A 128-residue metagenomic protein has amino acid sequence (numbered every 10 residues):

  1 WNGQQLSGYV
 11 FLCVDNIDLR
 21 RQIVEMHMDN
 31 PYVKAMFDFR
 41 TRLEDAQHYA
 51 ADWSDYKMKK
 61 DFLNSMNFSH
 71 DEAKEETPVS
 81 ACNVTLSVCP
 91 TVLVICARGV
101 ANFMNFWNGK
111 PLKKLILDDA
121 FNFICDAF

Functional and structural regions predicted by a protein language model:
W1-N2: S-adenosyl-L-methionine
Q5-Y9, C13-F128: Glycine-rich phosphate/adenylate-binding loop
